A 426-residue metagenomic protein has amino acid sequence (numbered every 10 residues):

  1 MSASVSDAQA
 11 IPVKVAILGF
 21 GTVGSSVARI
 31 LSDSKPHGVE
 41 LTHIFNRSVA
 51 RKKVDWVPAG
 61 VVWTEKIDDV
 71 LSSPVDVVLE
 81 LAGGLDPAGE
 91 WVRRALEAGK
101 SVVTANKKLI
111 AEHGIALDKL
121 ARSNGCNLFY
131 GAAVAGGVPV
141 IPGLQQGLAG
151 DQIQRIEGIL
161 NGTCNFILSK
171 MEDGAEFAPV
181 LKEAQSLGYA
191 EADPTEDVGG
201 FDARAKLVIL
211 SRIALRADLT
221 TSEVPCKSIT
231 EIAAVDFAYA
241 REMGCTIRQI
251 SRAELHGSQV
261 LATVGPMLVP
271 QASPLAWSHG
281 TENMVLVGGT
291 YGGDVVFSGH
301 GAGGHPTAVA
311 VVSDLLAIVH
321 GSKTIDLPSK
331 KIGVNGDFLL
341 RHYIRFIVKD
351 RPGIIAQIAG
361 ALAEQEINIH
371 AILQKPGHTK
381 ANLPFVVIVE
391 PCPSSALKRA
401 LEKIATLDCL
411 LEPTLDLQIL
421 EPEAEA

Functional and structural regions predicted by a protein language model:
V15-I17, E80: Hydrophobic Val/Ile/Leu positions in short beta-strands of Rossmann-like dinucleotide-binding domains
L18, S313-A426: A conserved regulatory-domain signal marking ACT and ACT-like small-molecule sensing domains and adjacent regulatory
G24-S25: N-terminal Rossmann-fold NAD(P) dinucleotide-binding loop
D33-W56: NAD(P)-binding Rossmann-fold cofactor-contacting core
I67-A105: Rossmann-fold NAD(P) dinucleotide-binding segment
G89-R94, K107-Q145: Rossmann-fold NAD(P)-binding glycine/threonine-rich loop
V140-I153, I167-A175, A205-L219, D314: Oxidoreductase and adenylate-handling cofactor-binding alpha/beta cores
K170-M171, P179-W277, E282-M284: Substrate-binding/catalytic subdomain of NAD(P)-dependent oxidoreductase enzymes
